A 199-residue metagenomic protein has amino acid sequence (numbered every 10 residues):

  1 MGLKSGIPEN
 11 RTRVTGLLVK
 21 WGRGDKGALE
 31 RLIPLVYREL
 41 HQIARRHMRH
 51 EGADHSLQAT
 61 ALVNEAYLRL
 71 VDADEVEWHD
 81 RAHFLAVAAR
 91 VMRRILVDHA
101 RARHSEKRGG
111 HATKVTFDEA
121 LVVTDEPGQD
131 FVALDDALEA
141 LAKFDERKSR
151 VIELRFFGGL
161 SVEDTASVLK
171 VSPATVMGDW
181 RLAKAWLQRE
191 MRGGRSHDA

Functional and structural regions predicted by a protein language model:
M1-A199: Intrinsic, short, N-terminal disordered tails of RNA polymerase sigma-factor systems
